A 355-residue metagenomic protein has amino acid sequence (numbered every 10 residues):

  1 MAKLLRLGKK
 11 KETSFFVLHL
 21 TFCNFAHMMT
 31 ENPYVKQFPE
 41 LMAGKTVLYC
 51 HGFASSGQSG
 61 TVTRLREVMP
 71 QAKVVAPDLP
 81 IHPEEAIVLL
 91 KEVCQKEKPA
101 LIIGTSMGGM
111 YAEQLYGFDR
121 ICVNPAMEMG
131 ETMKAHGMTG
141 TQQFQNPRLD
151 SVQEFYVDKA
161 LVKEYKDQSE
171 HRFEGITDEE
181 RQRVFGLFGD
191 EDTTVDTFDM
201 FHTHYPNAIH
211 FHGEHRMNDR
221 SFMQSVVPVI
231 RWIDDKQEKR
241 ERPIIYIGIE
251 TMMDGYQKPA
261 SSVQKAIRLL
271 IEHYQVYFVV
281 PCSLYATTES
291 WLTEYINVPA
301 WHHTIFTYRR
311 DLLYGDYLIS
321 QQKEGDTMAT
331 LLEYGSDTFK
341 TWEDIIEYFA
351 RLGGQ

Functional and structural regions predicted by a protein language model:
L41-K96: Active-site catalytic motif of lipid deacylating hydrolases and related acyltransferases
A100-G104, R120-C122, V184-D190, I305-F306 (+2 more regions): Short, hydrophobic beta-strand segments that form beta-sheet elements in well-ordered domains
I103-A112: Gly/Ala-rich beta-loop-alpha elbow adjacent to hydrolase catalytic centers
D119-I230: The alpha/beta-hydrolase serine catalytic core
K239, Y285-Q355: C-terminal cap/substrate-recognition subdomain and adjoining C-terminal extension of metal-dependent phosphatase-like
E241-Y256: Asp-based phosphoryl-transfer active-site loop
G255-Y277: Short, acidic loop-to-helix structural element flanking the phosphoryl-transfer center in phosphate-processing enzymes
